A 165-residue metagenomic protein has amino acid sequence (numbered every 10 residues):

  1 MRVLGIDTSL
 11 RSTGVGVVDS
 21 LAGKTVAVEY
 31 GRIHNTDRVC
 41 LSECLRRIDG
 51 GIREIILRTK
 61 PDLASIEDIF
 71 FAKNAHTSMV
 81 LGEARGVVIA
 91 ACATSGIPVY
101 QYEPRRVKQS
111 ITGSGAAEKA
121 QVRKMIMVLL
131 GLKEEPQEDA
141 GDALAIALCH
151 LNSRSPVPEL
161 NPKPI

Functional and structural regions predicted by a protein language model:
M1-I165: Phosphate- and other anionic-substrate recognition elements at nucleic-acid/protein interfaces
